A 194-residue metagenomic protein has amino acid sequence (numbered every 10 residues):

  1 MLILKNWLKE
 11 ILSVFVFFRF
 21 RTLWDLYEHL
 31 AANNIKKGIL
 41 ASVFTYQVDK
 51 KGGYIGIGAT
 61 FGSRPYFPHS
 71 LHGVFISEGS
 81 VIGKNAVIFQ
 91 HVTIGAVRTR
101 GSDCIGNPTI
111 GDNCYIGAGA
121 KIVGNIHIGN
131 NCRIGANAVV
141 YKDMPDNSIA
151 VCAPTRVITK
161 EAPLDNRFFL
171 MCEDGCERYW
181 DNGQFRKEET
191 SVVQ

Functional and structural regions predicted by a protein language model:
M1-G53, A162-Q194: Terminal amphipathic alpha-helical/low-complexity segments used for targeting or macromolecular assembly
K51, I57, G62-S63, P68-H69 (+12 more regions): Left-handed beta-helix
S148-A150, P154-F169: Conserved beta-strand-loop-alpha-helix hinge in the C-terminal portion of ABC ATPase nucleotide-binding domains
